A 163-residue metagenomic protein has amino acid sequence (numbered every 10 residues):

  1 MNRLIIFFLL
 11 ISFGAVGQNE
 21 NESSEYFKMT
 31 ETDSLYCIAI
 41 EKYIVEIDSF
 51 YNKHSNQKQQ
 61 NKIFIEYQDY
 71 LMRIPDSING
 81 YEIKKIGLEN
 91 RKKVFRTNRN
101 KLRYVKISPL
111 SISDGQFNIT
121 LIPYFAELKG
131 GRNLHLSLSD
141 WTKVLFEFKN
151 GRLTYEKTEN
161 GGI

Functional and structural regions predicted by a protein language model:
M1-Y26: Bacterial Sec-dependent N-terminal signal peptides
R3-L4, S113, L134: Conserved aromatic-histidine-acidic binding/catalytic patches
N21-G130: Surface-exposed acidic loop/strand-edge motifs in secreted or periplasmic proteins that form small linear binding
L102-V105, S137-K143, E156: Short, surface-exposed coil-to-beta transition loops
F117, R152-T154: Hydrophobic residues embedded in beta-strands of well-ordered beta-sheets
F125, E156-I163: Short, solvent-exposed aromatic-acidic interface loops
G131-S137: Short consensus segments that form the blades of beta-propeller domains, in both extracellular/periplasmic
W141-G151: Catalytic nucleophile-His microenvironment captured as a short glycine-rich beta-strand/loop that brackets
